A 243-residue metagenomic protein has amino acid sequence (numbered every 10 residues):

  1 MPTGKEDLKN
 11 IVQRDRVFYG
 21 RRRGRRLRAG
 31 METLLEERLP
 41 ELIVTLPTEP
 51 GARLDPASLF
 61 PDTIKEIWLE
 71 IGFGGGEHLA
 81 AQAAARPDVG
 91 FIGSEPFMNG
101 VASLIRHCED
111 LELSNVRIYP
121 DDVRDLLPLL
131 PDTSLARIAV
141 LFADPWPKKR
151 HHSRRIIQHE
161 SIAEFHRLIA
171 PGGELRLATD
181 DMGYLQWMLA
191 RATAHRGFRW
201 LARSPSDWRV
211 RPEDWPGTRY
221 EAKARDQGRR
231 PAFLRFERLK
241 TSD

Functional and structural regions predicted by a protein language model:
M1-L69, E77-A84: S-adenosyl-L-methionine
E66-P128: SAM cofactor-binding core of SAM-dependent methyltransferases, primarily the Rossmann-like beta-alpha-beta module
P128-R137, F142: A short acidic, Gly/Pro-enriched loop at the edge of an enzyme's catalytic core that lines a small-molecule cofactor
I138, E164-H166, L175, M188: Class I S-adenosylmethionine-dependent transferase superfamily signal
A143, A178-M182: Short strand-turn motif at the edge of the Rossmann-like AdoMet-binding core
I157-P171: A short glycine-rich, Lys/Arg-flanked "PGG" loop and its adjoining helix->strand segment in the class I
P171-T179: Conserved beta-strand signature within the Rossmann-like core of class I S-adenosyl-L-methionine
Y184, A190-D243: Class I S-adenosyl-L-methionine
